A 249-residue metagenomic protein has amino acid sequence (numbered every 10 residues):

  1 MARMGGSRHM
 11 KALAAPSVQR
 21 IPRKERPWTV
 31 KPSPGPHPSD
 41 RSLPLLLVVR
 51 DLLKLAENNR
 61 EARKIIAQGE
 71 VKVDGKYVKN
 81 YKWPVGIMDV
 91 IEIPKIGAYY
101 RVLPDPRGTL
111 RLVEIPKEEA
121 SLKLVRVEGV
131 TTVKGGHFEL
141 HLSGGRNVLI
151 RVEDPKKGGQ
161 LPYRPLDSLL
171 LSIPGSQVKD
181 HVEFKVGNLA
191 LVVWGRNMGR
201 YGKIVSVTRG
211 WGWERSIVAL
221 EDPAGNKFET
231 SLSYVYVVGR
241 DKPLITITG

Functional and structural regions predicted by a protein language model:
M1-G249: Ferredoxin-like alpha/beta domains used as RNA- or RNAP-binding modules
